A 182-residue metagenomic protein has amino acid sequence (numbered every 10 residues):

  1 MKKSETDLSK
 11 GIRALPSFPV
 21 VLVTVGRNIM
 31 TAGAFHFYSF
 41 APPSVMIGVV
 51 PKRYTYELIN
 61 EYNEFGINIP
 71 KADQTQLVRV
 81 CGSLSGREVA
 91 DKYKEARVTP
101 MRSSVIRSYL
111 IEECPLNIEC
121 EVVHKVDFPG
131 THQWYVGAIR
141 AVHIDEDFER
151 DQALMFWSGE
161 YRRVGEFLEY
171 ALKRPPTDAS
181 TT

Functional and structural regions predicted by a protein language model:
M1-T182: Basic, polyanion-binding surface patches
